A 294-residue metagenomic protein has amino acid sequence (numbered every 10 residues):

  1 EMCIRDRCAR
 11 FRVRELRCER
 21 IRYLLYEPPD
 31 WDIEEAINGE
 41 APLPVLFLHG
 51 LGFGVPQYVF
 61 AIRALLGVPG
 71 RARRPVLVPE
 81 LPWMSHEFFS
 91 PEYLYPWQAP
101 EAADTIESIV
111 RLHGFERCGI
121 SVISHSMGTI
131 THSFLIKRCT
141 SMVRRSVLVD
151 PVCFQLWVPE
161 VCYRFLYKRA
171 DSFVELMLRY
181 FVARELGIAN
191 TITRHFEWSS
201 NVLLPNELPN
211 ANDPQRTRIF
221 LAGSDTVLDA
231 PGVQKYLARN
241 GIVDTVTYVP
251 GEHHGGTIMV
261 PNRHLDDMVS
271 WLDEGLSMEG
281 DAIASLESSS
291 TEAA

Functional and structural regions predicted by a protein language model:
M2-I4: Short, small-residue-biased leader/transition segments that mark boundaries at the very start of proteins
L16-R73, E80-P82: Short, surface-exposed "cap/lid" segments of acyl-processing enzymes
A61, D229-R239: Short alpha-helix in the alpha/beta-hydrolase fold that links the catalytic acid
L81, V147-W157: Active-site nucleophile loop of the alpha/beta-hydrolase fold
P100-G119: Conserved acidic catalytic loop of the alpha/beta-hydrolase fold
I123-H132: Gly/Ala-rich beta-loop-alpha elbow adjacent to hydrolase catalytic centers
D213, I219-L221: Short beta-strand/loop motif that positions the catalytic acidic residue of the alpha/beta-hydrolase fold
D244-A294: Catalytic active-site module of serine/aspartate enzymes centered on a nucleophile-bearing elbow/loop
